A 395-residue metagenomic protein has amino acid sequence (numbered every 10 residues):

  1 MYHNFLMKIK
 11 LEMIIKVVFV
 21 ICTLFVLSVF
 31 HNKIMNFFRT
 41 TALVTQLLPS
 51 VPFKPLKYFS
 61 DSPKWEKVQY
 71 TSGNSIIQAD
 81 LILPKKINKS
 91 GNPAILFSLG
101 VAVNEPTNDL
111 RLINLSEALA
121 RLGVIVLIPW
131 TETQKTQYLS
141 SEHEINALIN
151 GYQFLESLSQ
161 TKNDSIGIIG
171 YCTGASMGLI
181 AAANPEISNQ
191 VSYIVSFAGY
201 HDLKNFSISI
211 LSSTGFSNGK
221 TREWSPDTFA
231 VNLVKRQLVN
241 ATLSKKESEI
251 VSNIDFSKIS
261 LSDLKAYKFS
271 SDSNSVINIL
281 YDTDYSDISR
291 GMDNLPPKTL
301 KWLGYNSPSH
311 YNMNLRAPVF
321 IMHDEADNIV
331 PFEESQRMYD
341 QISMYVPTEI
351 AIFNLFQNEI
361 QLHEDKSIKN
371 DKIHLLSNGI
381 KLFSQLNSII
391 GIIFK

Functional and structural regions predicted by a protein language model:
M1-S62, S244-A266, I392-K395: N-terminal targeting or regulatory segments adjacent to alpha/beta-hydrolase or S9 domains
L43-S90: N-terminal cap/lid segment of alpha/beta-hydrolase-fold proteins
K85-L119, W130-T131: Short, surface-exposed "cap/lid" segments of acyl-processing enzymes
T107-L115, P129-G167, M177, A183-P185: Catalytic nucleophile-loop/oxyanion-hole region of alpha/beta-hydrolase and closely related hydrolase-like folds
I180-S271: Alpha/beta-hydrolase-fold enzymes
I208, K268-Y305, S309, Q336-D340 (+1 more regions): C-terminal catalytic histidine-bearing segment of alpha/beta-hydrolase fold enzymes
L315, I321-H323, D327: Short beta-strand/loop motif that positions the catalytic acidic residue of the alpha/beta-hydrolase fold
N328-E334: Conserved alpha/beta-hydrolase "acid-adjacent" motif
